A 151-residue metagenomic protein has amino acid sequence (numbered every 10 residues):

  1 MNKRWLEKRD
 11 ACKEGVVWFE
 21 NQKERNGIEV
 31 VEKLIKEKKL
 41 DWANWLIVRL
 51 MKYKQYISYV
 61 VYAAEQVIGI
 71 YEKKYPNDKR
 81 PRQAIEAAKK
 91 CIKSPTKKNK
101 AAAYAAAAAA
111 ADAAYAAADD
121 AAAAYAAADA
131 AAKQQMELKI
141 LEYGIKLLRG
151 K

Functional and structural regions predicted by a protein language model:
M1-A108, D112-K151: Short, glycine-biased loop/turn motifs at secondary-structure junctions and in low-complexity Ser/Thr/Pro-rich termini
